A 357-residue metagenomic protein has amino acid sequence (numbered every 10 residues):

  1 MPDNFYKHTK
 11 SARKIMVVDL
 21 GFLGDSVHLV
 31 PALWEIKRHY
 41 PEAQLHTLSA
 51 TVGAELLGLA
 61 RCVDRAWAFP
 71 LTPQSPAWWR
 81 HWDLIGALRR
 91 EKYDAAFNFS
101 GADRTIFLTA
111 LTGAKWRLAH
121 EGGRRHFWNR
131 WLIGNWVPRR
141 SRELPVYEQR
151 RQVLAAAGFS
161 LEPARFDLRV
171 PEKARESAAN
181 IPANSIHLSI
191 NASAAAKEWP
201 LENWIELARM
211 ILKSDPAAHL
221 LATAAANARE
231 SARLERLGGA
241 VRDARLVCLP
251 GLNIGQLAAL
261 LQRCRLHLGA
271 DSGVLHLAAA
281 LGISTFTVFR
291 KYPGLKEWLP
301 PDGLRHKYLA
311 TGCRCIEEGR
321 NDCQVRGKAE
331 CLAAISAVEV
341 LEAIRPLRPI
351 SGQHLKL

Functional and structural regions predicted by a protein language model:
M1-L357: Catalytic machinery of carbohydrate-active enzymes, primarily nucleotide-sugar-dependent glycosyltransferases
